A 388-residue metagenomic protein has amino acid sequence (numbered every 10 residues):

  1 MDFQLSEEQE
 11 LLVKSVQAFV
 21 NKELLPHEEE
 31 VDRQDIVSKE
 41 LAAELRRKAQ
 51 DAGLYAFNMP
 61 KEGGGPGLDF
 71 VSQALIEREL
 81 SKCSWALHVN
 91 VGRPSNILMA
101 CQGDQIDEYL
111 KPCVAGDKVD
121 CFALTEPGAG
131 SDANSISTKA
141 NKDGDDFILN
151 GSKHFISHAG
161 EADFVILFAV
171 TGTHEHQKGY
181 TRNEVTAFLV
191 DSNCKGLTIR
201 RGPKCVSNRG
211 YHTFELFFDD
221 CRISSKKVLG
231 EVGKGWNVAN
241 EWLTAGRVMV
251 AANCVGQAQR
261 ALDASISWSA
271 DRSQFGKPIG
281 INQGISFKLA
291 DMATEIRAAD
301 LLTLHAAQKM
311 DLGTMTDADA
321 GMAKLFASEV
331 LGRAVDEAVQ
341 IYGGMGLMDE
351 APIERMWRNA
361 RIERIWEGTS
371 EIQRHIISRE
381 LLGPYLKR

Functional and structural regions predicted by a protein language model:
M1-H88, C101-Q105, P112-D117, A133 (+4 more regions): Alpha-helical interface subdomain recognition
G53, I76-S81, A169-T171, V190-K195 (+1 more regions): Short Ser/Thr-interspersed hydrophobic loop/turn segments at strand-loop and sheet-helix junctions that line or gate
R93-Q102: Helix-loop "lid/cap" segments that line or gate small-molecule binding pockets
C113, G128-S131, F155-H158, K178-G179 (+1 more regions): Short Gly/Pro-enriched turn/cap motifs at secondary-structure boundaries
G116-L124, F168: A short, Trp-centered hydrophobic/proline-enriched beta-strand micro-motif
S135, N193-R222: Flexible, small-/acidic-enriched active-site or ligand-binding loops
D146, N150-R200: A short core secondary-structure module
D219-V238: Long, acidic (Asp/Glu-rich), low-complexity accessory segments flanking structured domains
